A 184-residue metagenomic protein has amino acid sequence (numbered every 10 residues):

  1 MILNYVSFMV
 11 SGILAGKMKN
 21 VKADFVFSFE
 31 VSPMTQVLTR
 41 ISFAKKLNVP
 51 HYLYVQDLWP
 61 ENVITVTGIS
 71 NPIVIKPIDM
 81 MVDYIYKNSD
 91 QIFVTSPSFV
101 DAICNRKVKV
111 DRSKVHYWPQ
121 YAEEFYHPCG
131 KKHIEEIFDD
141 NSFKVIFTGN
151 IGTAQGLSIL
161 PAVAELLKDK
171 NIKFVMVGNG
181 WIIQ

Functional and structural regions predicted by a protein language model:
I2-A15, A23-L47, L53-Q56: An aromatic- and histidine-rich active-site surface loop
M18-A23, D139-D140: Glycine-rich phosphate-binding loop signature in dinucleotide/nucleotide-binding domains
D24-F25, Q91, K144: Structural motif
P33, S98-V100, W181-I182: Alpha-helix capping/helix-boundary segments
L47-Y52, E61-Y84: Nucleotide-sugar donor phosphate/pyrophosphate-binding loop at the beta->alpha transition of glycosyltransferases
P72-G130, D140, T148: Donor nucleotide-sugar binding/catalytic pocket of nucleotide-sugar-dependent glycosyltransferases
A122, E136-Q155, P161-A164, V175: Conserved donor-binding/catalytic core segment of Leloir-type glycosyltransferases
T148, K173-Q184: Glycosyltransferase donor-sugar binding loop
